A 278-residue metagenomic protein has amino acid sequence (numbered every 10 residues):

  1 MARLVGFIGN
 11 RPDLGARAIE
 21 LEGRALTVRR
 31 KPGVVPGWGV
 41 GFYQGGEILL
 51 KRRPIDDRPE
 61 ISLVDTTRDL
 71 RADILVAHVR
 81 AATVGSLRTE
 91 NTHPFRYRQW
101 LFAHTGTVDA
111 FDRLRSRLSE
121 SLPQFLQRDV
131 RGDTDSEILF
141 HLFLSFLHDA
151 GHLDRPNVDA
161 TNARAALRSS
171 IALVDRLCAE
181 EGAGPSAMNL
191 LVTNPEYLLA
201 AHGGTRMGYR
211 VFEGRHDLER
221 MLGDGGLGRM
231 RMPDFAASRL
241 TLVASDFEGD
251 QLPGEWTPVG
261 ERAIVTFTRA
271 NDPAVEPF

Functional and structural regions predicted by a protein language model:
M1-D56, G184, L218, T257-P258 (+1 more regions): Extreme N-terminus nucleophile/cap motif
A2, L101-A110, R262: Conserved beta-strand-loop-short alpha-helix elements that form and flank the Mn2+/Mg2+-coordinating active site
V40, G106, L139: Residue-level signal for inorganic ion chemistry
P54-D65, A77-R98, R115-F125: Short acidic (Asp/Glu) patches
T107-R117, S121, R128-G132: Acidic, low-complexity central loop/insert segments
L122-L147: Long, charge-dense
D159-G204: Catalytic core of PPM/PP2C metal-dependent serine/threonine phosphatase domains
H216-E261: A conserved acidic, glycine/proline-rich C-terminal tail/linker
